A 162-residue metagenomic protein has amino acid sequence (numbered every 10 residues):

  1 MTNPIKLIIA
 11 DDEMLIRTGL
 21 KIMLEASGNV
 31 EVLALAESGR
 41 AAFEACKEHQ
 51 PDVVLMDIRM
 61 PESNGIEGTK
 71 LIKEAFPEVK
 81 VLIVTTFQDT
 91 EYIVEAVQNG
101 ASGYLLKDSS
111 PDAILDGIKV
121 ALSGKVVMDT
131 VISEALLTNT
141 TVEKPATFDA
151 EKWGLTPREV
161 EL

Functional and structural regions predicted by a protein language model:
D11, D57, T85: Active-site residues of response regulator receiver
I16, L35, P61-S63: Residue-level signal for the "D+5" position in two-component response regulator receiver
N29-E37, A45: Short hydrophobic/Thr-rich beta-strand motif most characteristic of the beta2 strand and flanking loop of CheY-like
S38-A41, E62-E67: Acidic catalytic/metal-coordinating carboxylates
E44, I66-E78: Short amphipathic alpha-helix used as the core "switch/output" element in two-component signaling
H49-L55: Active-site beta3 strand of CheY-like receiver
L137-E161: Regulatory hinge/linker segments at domain boundaries that couple sensory/effector modules to output domains
